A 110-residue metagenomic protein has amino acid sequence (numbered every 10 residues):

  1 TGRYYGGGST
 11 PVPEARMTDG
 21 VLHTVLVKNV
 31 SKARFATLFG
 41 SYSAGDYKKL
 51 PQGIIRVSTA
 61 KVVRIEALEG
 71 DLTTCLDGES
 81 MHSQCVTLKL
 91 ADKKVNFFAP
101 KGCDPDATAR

Functional and structural regions predicted by a protein language model:
T1-R110: Long C-terminal subdomains/extensions of small-metabolite kinases
